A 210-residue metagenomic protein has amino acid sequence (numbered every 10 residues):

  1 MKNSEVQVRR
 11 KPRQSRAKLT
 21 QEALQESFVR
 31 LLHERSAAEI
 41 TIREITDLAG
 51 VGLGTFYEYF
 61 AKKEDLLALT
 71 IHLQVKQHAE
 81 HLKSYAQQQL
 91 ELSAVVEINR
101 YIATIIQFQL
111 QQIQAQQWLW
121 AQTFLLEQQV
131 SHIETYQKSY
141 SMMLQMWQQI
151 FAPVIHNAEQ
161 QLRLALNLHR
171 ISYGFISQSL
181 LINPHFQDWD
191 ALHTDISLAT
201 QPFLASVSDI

Functional and structural regions predicted by a protein language model:
M1-R35, E44, L48: Basic, helix-initiating cap at the start of DNA-binding domains
A23-R35, Q77-Q88, I171-S179: Solvent-exposed, amphipathic alpha-helical segments
L31-D65, L69: Helix-turn-helix
I42, I71-A79: Short, basic, alpha-helical segments at the C-terminal edge of helix-turn-helix-like DNA-binding modules
L69, K83-Q112, L168: Hydrophobic alpha-helical connector segments
E80-L82, A103, Q107, A121-F124 (+2 more regions): Amphipathic alpha-helical packing segments from all-alpha helical-bundle domains
L110-S131, S177-L181: Amphipathic alpha-helical segments used for helix-helix packing
I133, A152-A199, I210: Hydrophobic/aromatic-rich alpha-helical bundle segments in the mid-to-C-terminal region
